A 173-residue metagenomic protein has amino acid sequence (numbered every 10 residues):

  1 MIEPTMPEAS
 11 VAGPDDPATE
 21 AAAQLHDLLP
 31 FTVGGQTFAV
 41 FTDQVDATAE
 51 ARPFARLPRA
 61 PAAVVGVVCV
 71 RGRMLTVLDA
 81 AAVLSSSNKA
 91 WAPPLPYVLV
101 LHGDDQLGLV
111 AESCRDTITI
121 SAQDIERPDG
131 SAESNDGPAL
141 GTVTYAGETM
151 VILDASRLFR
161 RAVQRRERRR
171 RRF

Functional and structural regions predicted by a protein language model:
M1-F173: An acidic, low-aromatic, low-complexity terminal/linker signal
